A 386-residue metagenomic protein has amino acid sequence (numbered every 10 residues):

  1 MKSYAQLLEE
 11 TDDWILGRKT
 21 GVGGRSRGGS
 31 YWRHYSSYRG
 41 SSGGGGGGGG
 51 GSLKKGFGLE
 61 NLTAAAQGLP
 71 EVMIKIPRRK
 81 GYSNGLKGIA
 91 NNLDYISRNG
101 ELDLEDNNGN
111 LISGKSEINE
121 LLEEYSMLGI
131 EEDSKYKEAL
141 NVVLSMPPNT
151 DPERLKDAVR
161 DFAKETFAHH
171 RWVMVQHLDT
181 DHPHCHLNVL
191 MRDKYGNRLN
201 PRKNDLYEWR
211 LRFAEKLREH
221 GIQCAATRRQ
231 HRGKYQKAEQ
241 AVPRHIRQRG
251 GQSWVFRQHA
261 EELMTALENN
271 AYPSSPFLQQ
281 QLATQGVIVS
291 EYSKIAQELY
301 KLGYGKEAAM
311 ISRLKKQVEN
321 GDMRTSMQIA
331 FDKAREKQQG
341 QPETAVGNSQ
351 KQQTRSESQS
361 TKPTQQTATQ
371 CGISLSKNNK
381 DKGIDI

Functional and structural regions predicted by a protein language model:
M1-I386: N-terminal nicking endonuclease/strand-transfer module with a His-rich metal-binding environment and a catalytic Tyr
